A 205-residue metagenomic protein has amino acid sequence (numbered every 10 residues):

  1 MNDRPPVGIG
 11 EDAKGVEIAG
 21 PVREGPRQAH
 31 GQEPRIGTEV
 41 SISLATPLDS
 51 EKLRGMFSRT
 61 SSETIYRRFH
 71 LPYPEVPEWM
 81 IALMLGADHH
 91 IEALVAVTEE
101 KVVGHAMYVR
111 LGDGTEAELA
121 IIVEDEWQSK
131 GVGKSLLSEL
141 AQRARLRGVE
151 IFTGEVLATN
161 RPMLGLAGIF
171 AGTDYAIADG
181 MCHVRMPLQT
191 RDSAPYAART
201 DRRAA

Functional and structural regions predicted by a protein language model:
M1-A205: Long, contiguous binding/interaction regions
